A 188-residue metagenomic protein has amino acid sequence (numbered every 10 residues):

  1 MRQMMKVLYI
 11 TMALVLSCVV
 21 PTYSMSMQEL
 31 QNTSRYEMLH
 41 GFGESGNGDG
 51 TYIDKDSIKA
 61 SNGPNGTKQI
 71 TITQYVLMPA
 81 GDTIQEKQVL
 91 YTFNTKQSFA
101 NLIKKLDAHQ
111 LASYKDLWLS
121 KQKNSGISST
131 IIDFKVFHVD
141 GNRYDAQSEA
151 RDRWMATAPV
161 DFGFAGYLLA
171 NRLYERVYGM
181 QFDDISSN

Functional and structural regions predicted by a protein language model:
M1-Y9: Bacterial N-terminal signal peptides that target proteins for export
K6, V20-S24: Amphipathic/hydrophobic helical signal segments and adjacent flexible N-terminal regions that mediate secretion
Y9-C18: Bacterial N-terminal signal peptides
Y23-Q88, T95-N188: N-terminal secretory-pathway/extracellular module detecting exported/lumenal segments and adjacent signal-anchor/first
